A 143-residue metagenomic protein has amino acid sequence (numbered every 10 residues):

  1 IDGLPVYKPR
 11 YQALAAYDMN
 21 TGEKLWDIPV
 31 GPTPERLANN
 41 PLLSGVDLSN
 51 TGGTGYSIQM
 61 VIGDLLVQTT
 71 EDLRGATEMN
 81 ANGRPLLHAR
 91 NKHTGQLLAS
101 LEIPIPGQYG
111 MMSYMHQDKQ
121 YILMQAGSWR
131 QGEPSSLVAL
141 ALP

Functional and structural regions predicted by a protein language model:
I1-P143: A fold-level detector for beta-propeller and closely related beta-sheet-rich head/sensor domains
